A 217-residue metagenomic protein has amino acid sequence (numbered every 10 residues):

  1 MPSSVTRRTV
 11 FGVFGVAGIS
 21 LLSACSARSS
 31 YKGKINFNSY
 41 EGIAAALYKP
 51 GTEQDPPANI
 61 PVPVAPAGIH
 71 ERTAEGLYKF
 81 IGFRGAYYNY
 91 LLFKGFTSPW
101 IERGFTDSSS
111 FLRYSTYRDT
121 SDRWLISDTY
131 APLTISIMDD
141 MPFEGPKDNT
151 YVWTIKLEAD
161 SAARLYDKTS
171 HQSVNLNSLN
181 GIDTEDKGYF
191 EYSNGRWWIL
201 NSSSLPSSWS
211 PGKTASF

Functional and structural regions predicted by a protein language model:
M1-A17: N-terminal secretory signal peptides and thylakoid transit peptides that target proteins across membranes
R8-F11, A131, S136: Serine/threonine-rich, low-complexity intrinsically disordered segments
A17-G18, D107, W197: Generic hydrophobic alpha-helical segments
L22-A24: C-terminal motif of bacterial Sec signal peptides marking the signal peptidase cleavage site
S26-R28: Bacterial signal peptide processing site
Y31-E41, S136, M141-F217: Exposed beta-sheet edge and beta->alpha loop/turn motif
K34-Q54: Post-signal peptide N-terminal segment of mature Sec-exported envelope proteins
G51-P132: Core segments of small alpha/beta cavity-forming domains
